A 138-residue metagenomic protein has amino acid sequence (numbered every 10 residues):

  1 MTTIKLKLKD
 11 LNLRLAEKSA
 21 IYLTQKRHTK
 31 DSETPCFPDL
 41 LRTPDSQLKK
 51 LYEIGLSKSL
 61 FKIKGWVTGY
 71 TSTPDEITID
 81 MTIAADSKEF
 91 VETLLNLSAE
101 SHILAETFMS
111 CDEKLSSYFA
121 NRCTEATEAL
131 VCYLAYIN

Functional and structural regions predicted by a protein language model:
M1-T82, R122, E128-N138: Conserved short "hinge" loops at termini or chain/domain junctions
Y70-M109: Amphipathic protein-protein interaction modules
S98-S101, A105, S116-F119, C123-A126: Small-residue hotspots
D112: Positively charged, phosphate-engaging catalytic surfaces used for nucleic-acid and nucleotide handling
